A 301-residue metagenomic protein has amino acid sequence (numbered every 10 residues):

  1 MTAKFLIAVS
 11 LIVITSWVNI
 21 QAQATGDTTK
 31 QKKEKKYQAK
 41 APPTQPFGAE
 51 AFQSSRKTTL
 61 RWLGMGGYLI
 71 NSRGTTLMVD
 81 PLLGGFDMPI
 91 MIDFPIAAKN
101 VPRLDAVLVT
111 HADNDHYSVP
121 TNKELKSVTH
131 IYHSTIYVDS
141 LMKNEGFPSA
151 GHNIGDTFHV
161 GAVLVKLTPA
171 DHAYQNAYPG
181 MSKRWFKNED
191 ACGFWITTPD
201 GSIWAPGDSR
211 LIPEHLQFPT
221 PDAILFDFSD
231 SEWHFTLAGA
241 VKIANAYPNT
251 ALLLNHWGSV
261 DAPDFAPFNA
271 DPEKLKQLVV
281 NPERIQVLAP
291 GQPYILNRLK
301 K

Functional and structural regions predicted by a protein language model:
M1-T28: Bacterial Sec-dependent N-terminal signal peptides
N19-T76, K300: Zn-dependent metallo-beta-lactamase
K40, P46-F52, L63, L69-A112 (+3 more regions): Pre-active-site segment of Zn-dependent metallo-hydrolases
V79-D80, R103-D115, Y132-T135, W204-G207 (+3 more regions): Active-site neighborhood of phospho(di)ester-bond hydrolases with catalytic His/Asp-centered motifs
F86, D113-Y117, D139-L141, D156-H159 (+5 more regions): Active-site environment of divalent metal-dependent phosphoester hydrolases
P95-F158, K166, Y174: Active-site HxH/HxHxD metal-binding segment of metal-dependent hydrolases
K143-D156, G161, V241, N245-K301: Binuclear metal-ion centers of metallo-dependent hydrolases, dominated by the metallo-beta-lactamase
Q175-A246: Active-site-proximal loop/helix segments of hydrolase catalytic cores
